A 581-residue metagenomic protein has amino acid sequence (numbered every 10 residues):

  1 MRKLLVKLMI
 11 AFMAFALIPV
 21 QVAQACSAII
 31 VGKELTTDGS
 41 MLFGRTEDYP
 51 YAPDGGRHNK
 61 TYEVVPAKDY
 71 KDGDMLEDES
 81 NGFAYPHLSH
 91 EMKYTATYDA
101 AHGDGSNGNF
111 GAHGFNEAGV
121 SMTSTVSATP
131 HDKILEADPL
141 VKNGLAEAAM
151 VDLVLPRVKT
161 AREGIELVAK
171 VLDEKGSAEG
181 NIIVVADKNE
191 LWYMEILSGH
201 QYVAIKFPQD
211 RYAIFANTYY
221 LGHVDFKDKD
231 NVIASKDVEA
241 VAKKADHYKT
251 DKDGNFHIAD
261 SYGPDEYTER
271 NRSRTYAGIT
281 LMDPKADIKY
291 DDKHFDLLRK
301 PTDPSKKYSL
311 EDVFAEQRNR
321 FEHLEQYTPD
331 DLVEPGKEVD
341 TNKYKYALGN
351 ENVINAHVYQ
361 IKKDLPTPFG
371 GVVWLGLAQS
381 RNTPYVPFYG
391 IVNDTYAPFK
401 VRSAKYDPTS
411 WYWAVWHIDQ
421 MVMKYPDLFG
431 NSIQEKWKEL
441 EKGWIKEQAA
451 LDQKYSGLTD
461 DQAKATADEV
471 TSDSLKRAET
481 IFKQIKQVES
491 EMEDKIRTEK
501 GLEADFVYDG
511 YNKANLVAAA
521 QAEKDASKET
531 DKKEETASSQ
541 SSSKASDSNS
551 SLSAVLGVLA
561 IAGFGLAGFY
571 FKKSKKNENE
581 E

Functional and structural regions predicted by a protein language model:
M1-M9: Bacterial N-terminal signal peptides that target proteins for export
M13-Q21: Hydrophobic core
C26-A146, L167-Y308: A contiguous strand-loop segment
D330-T459: Substrate-recognition/cap regions that form aromatic- and gly/pro-loop-enriched pockets for small-molecule ligands
K438-D531: Histidine-centered catalytic/metal-binding microenvironments
K524-N549, E580-E581: C-terminal low-complexity, Ser/Thr- and acidic/Pro-rich disordered "stalk" regions positioned immediately N-terminal
S548-F564, Y570: Short, hydrophobic alpha-helical membrane anchors of single-pass surface/secreted proteins
F564-E581: C-terminal membrane-anchoring or membrane-association module
